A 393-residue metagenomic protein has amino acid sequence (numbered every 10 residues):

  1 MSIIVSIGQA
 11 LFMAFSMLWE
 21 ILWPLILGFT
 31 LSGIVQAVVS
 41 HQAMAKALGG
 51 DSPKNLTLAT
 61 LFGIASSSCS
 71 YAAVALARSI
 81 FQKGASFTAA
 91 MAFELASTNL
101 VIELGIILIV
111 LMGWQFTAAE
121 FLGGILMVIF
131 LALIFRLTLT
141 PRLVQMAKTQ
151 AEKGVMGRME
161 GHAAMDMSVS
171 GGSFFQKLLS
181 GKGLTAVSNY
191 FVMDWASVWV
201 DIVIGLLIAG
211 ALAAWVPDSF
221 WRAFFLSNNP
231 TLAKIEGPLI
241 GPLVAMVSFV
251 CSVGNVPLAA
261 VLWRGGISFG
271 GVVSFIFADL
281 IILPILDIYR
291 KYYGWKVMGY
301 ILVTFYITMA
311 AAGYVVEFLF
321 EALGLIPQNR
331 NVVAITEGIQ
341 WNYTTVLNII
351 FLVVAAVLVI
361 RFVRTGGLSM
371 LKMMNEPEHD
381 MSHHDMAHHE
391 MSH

Functional and structural regions predicted by a protein language model:
M1-F15: Short, strongly hydrophobic alpha-helical membrane anchors
M1-S2, P141-N189, G338-I339, G367-H393: Intrinsically disordered, low-complexity non-transmembrane regions of multi-pass membrane transporters
W19-W23, I34-V38, M44, G63-A75 (+4 more regions): Short helix-coil transition sites and intra-membrane helix breaks within transmembrane domains of multi-pass
S32-F62, W221-E236, C251: Membrane-embedded helical hairpins/re-entrant loop segments and their flanking transmembrane helices within multi-pass
G50, N55, T117-M167, I288-L371: Juxtamembrane and boundary regions of transmembrane helices in multi-pass small-molecule transporters and channels
N55-A96, G254-I267: Hydrophobic transmembrane alpha-helices that form the pore/transport pathway of multi-pass ion and small-solute
Q82-A96, I107, A118-F121, S268-I276 (+2 more regions): Membrane-interface alpha-helices at helix entry/exit sites of multi-pass transporters
L184-F269, H388-H393: Transmembrane helical segments that form the transport core of multi-pass membrane transport proteins
